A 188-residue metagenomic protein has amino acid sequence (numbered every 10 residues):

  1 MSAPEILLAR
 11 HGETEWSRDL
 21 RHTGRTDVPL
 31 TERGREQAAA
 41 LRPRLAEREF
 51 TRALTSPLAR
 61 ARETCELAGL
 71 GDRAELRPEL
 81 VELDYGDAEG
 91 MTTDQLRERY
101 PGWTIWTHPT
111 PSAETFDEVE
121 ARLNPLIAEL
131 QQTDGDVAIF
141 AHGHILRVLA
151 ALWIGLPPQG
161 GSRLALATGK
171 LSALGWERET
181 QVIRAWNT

Functional and structural regions predicted by a protein language model:
M1-P4, L83-Q95, A151-T188: Acidic, low-complexity terminal tails and accessory targeting/binding regions of phosphate-metabolizing enzymes
A3, A39-Y100, T104: Phosphate-coordination/substrate-recognition cap region in phosphate-metabolizing enzymes
I6, D134-F140: Residue-level preference for the first positions of well-ordered beta-strands
I6-T64, P111-N124: Loop-to-helix element that buttresses phosphate recognition and phosphoryl-transfer chemistry
A46-E49, L130-G135: Glycine-rich phosphate-binding loop signature in dinucleotide/nucleotide-binding domains
S56-L58, E79, F140-H144, W186: Short, well-ordered beta-to-alpha junction loops that form the rim of enzyme active sites and present histidine/acidic
E98-E118: Short glycine/proline- and acidic residue-enriched helix-loop micro-motifs that form flexible lids or anion-recognition
G143-R147, E177: GST superfamily/GST-like fold recognition
